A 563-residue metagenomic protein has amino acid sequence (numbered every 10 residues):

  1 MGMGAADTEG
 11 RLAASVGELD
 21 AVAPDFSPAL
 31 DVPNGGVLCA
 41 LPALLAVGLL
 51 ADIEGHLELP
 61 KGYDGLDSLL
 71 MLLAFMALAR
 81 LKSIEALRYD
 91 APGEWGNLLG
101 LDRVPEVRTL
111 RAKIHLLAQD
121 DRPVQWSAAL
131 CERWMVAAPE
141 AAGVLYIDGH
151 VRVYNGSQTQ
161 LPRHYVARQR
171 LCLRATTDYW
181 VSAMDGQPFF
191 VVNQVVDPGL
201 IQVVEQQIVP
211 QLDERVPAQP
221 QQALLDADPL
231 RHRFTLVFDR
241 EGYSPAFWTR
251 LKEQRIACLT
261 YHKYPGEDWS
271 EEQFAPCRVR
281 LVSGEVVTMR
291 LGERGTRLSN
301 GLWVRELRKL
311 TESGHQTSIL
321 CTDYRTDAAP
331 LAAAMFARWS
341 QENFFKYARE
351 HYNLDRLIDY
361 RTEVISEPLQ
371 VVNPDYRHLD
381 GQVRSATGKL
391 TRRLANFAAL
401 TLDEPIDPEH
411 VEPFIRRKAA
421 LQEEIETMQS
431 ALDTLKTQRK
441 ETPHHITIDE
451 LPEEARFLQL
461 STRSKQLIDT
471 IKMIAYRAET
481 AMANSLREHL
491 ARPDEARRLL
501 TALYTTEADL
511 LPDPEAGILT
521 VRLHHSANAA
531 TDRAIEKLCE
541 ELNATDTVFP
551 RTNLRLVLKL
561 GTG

Functional and structural regions predicted by a protein language model:
M1-L171, T176-P198, Q202-A227, S430-G563: Dynamic "connector" segments at or just before major functional cores
D90, E94, Q207-R215, R250 (+10 more regions): Generic, well-ordered alpha-helical scaffold segments in large soluble proteins
F190, T249, E253-Q341, R349 (+5 more regions): An anionic, glycine-rich sequence signature occurring as long contiguous blocks
A227-F234: Short, surface-exposed connector motifs at secondary-structure boundaries
L236-P245, Y264-E267: Acidic, metal-coordinating catalytic cores used for nucleic-acid/nucleotide bond scission and strand-transfer chemistry
R255-T260, A275-P276, D327, M335-V371 (+3 more regions): C-terminal, active-site-flanking charged/polar segments
F344-P405: Charged, amphipathic alpha-helical linkers/stalks
R393-T447: Extended alpha-helical coiled-coil "stalk/arm" regions that act as elongated linkers or oligomerization scaffolds
